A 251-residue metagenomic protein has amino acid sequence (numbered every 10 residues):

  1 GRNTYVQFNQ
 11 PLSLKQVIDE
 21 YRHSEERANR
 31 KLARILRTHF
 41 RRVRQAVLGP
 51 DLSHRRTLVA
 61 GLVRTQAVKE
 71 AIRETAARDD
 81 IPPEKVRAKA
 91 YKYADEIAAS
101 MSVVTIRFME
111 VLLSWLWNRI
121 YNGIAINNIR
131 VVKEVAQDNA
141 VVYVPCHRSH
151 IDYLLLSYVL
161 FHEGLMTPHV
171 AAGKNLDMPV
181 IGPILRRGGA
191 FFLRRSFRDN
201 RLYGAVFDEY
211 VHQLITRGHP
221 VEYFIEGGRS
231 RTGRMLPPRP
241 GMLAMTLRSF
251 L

Functional and structural regions predicted by a protein language model:
G1-L251: Membrane-interfacial terminal anchoring regions of lipid-handling membrane enzymes
